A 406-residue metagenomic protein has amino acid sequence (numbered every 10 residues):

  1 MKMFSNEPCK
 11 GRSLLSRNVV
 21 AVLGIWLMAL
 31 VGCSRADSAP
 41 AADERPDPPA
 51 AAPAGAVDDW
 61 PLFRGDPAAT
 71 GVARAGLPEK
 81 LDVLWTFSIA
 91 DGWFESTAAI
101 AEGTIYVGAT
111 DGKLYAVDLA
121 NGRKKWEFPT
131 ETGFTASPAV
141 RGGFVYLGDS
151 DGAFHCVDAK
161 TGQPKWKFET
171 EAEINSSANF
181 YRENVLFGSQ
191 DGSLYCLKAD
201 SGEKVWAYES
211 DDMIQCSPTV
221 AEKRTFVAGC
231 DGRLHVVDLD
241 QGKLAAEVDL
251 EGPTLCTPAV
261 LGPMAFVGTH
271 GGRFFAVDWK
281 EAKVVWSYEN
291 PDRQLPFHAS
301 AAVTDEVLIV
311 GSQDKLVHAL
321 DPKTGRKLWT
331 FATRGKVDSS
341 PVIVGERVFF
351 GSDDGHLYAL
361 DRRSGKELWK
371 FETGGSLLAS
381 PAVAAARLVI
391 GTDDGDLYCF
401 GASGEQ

Functional and structural regions predicted by a protein language model:
M1-S16: N-terminal secretory signal peptides that target proteins for export/translocation
V19-V31: Bacterial N-terminal signal peptides
C33-A36: Bacterial signal peptide processing site
P48-L84: Blade/loop signatures of beta-propeller domains
V57, P67, T86-A99, K113 (+15 more regions): Extracytoplasmic beta-rich repeat domains
D118-N121, D158-G162, K198-S201, D238-G242 (+4 more regions): Short loop/turn segments that connect beta-strands within beta-propeller blades
